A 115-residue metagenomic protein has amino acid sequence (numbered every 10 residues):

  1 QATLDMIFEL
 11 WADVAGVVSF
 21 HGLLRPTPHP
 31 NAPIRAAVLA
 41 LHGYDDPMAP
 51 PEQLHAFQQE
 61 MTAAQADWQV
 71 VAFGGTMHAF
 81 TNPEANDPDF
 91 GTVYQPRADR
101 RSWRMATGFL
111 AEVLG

Functional and structural regions predicted by a protein language model:
Q1-I34: Primarily recognizes the serine-hydrolase "nucleophile elbow" in alpha/beta-hydrolase and SGNH/GDSL folds
A15, P33-V38, A64-D67: Short, proline-enriched alpha-helix->beta-strand connector loops that line the catalytic pocket of alpha/beta-hydrolase
V18-H21, L41, V71-G74: Alpha/beta-hydrolase-fold catalytic nucleophile elbow
T27-P30, A49-Q53: Short, charged, surface-exposed secondary-structure boundary motifs
I34, A40-H42, D46, F73: Short beta-strand/loop motif that positions the catalytic acidic residue of the alpha/beta-hydrolase fold
D45-A49, H78: Acidic catalytic loop of the alpha/beta-hydrolase fold
P50-E60, Q69: Short alpha-helix in the alpha/beta-hydrolase fold that links the catalytic acid
A64-G115: C-terminal catalytic histidine-bearing segment of alpha/beta-hydrolase fold enzymes
